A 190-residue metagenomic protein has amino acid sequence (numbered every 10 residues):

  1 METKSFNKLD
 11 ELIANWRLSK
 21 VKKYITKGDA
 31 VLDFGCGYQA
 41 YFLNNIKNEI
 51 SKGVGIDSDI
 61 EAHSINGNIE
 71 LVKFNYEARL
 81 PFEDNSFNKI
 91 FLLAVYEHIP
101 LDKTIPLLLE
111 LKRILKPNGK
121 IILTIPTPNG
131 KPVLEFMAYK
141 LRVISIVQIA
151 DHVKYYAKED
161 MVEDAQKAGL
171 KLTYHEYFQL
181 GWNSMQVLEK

Functional and structural regions predicted by a protein language model:
M1-E83, K89-L93, I105-L108, K154 (+2 more regions): Conserved N-terminal segment of class I S-adenosyl-L-methionine
T26, I99-P100, L115-P117: Helix-to-beta-strand junctions that scaffold the AdoMet/dcAdoMet cofactor pocket in Class I SAM-dependent enzymes
A30, G119-K120: Short glycine-centered segments of the SAM/dcSAM-binding site in methyltransferase folds
A94-H98: Short catalytic micro-motifs in class I SAM-dependent methyltransferases
I105-P117: A short glycine-rich, Lys/Arg-flanked "PGG" loop and its adjoining helix->strand segment in the class I
I122-V143: Conserved class I S-adenosyl-L-methionine
V143-E159: Acceptor-substrate binding/catalytic loop of class I
Y156-H175, K190: A SAM-dependent methyltransferase catalytic signature shared across enzymes that methylate proteins
